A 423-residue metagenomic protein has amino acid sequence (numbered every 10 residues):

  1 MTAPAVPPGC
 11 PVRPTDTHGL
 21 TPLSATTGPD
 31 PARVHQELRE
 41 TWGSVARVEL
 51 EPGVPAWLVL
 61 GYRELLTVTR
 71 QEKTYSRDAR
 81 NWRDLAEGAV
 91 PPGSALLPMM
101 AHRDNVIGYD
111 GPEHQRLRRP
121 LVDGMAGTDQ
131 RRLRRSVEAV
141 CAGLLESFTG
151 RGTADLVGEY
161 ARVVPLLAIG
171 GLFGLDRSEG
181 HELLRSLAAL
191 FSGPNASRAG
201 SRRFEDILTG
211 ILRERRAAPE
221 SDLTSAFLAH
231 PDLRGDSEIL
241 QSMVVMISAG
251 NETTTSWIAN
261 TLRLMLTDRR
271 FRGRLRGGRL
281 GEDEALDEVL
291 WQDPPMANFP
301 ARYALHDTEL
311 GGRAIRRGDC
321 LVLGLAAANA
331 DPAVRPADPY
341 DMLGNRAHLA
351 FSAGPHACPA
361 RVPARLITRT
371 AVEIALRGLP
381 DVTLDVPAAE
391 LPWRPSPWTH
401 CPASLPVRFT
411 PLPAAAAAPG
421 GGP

Functional and structural regions predicted by a protein language model:
M1-P423: Cytochrome P450
